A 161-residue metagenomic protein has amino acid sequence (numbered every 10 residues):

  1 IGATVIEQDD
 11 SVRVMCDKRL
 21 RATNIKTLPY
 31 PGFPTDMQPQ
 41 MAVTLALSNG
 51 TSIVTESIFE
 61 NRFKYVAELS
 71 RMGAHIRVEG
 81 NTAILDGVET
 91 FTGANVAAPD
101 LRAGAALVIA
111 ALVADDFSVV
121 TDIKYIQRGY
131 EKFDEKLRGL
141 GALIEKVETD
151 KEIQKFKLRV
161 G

Functional and structural regions predicted by a protein language model:
I1-G161: Short, structured segments at the rim of ligand-binding sites
